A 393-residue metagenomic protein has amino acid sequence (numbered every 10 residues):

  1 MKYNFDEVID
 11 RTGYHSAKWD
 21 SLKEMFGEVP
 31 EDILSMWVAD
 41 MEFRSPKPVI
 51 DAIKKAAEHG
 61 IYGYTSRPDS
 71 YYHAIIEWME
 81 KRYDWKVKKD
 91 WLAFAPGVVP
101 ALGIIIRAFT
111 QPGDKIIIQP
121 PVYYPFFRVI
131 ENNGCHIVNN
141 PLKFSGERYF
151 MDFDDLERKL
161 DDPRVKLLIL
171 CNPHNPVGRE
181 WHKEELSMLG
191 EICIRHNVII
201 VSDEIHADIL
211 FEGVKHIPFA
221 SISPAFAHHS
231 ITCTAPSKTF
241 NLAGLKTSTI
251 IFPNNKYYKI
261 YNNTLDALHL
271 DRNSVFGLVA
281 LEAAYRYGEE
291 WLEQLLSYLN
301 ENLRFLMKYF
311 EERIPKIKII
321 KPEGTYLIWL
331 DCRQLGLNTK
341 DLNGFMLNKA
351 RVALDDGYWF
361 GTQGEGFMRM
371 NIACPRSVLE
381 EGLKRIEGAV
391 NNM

Functional and structural regions predicted by a protein language model:
M1-K18: Conserved PLP-binding active-site segment in aminotransferase class I/II-type PLP enzymes
Y3-N4, E28-L34, A39-K55, K86-K88 (+1 more regions): PLP-dependent class I/II
V8, Y62-Y64, F219: Short clusters of hydrophobic/aromatic residues that line enzyme substrate/ligand-binding pockets
H15-E31: An N-terminal-biased, well-structured beta-alpha scaffold segment characteristic of Rossmann-like dinucleotide-binding
A56-G60: N-terminal alpha-helical segment of soluble enzymes
G63-P96: Conserved N-terminal alpha-helix of the aminotransferase class I/II PLP-enzyme fold
